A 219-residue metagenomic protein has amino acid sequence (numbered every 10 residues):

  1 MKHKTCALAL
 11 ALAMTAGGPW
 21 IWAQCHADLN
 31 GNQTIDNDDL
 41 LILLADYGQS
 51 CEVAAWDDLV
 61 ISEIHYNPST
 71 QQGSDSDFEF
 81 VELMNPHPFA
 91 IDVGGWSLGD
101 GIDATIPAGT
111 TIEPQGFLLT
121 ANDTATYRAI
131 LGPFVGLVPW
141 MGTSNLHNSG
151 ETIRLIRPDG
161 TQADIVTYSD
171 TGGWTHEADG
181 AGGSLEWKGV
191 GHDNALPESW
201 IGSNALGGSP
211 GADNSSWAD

Functional and structural regions predicted by a protein language model:
M1-A9: Bacterial N-terminal signal peptides that target proteins for export
A9-G18: Bacterial N-terminal signal peptides
L29-C51: Alpha-helical segments with a strong preference for the paired helices of cellulosomal dockerin domains
E52-P197, G202-D213, W217-A218: Activation on beta-sandwich/Ig-like modules and their edge loops
